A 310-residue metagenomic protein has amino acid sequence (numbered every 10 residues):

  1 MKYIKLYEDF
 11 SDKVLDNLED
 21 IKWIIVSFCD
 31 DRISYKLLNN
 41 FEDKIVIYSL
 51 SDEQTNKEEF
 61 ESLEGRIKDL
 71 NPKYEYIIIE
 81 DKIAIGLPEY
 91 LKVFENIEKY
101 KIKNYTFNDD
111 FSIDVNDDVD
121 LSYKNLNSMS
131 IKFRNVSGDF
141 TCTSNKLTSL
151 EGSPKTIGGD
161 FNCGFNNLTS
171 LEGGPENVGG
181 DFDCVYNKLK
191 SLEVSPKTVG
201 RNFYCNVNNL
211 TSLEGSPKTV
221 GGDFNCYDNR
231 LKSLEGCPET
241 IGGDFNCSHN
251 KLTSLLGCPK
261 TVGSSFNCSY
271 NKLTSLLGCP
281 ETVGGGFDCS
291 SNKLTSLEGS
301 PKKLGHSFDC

Functional and structural regions predicted by a protein language model:
M1-D12: Short acidic, low-complexity intrinsically disordered linear motifs used for protein-protein interactions
Y48-S62, R66-K146, I157-G159, C163: LRR N-terminal entry segment and analogous cap-like coil->beta motifs
G164, V185, N206, E214 (+7 more regions): Periodic short-repeat tracts
G286-F287, T295-C310: Leucine-rich solenoid repeat scaffolds
